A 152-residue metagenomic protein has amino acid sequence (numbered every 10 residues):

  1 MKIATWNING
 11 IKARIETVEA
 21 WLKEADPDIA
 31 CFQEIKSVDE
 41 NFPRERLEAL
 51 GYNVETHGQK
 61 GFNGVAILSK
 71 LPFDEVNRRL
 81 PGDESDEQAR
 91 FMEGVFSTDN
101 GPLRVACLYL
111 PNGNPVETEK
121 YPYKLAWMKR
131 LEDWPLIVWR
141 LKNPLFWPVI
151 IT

Functional and structural regions predicted by a protein language model:
M1-G10, P102-E117, P148: Active-site-proximal beta-strand elements of phosphoester/diester hydrolases
K2, N53, P144-F146: Proline-centered loop/turn at the N-terminus of a beta-strand
W6-I11, L80-D83, P122-L125: Short, flexible loop segments at the rims of nucleotide/cofactor-binding pockets, characterized by
W6-N7, L22-E40, V105, W134-T152: Active-site beta-strand/loop signature of hydrolases that rely on acidic residues for catalysis
K12-K23: Short, acidic/polar
R14-I15, E87, L131: Amphipathic coiled-coil/heptad-repeat helices and related helical stalk/stem segments that mediate oligomerization
I35-V38, F42-P115: Structured beta-strand-rich core segments of catalytic domains in phosphoester-bond hydrolases
Y123-P135: Long, well-ordered alpha-helical scaffolding segments within enzyme catalytic domains, especially pronounced
